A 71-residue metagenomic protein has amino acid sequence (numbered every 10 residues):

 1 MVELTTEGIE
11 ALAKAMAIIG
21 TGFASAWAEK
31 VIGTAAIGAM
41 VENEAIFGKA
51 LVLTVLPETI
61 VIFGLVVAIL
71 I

Functional and structural regions predicted by a protein language model:
M1-I71: Hydrophobic, small-residue-rich transmembrane alpha-helices and their short perimembrane loops in multi-pass membrane
